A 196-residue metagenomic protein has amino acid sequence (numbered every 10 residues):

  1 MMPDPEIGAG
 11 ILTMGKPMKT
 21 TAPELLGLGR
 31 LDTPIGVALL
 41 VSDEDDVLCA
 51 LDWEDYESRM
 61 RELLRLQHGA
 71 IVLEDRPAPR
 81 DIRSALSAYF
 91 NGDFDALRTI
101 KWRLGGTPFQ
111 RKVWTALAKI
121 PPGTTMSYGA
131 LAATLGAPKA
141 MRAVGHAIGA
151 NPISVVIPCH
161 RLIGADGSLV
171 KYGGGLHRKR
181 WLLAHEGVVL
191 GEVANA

Functional and structural regions predicted by a protein language model:
M2-K139, H185-A196: Basic nucleic-acid-binding alpha-helical/helix-turn surface characteristic of O6-alkylguanine DNA
K139-W181, L190: Short glycine/serine-rich loop segments
